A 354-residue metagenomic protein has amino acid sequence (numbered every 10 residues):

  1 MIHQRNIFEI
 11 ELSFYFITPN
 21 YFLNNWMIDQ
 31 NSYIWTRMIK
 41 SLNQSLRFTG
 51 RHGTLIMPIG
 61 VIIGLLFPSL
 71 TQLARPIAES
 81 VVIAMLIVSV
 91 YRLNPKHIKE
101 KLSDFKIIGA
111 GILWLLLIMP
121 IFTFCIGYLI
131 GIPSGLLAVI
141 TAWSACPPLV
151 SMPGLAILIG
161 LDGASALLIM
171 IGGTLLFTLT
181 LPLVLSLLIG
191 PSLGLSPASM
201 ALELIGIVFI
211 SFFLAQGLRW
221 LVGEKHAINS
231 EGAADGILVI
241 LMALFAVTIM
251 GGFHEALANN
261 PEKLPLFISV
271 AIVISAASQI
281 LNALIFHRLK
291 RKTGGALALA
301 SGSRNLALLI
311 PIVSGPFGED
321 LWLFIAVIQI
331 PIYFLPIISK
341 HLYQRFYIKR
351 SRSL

Functional and structural regions predicted by a protein language model:
Q4, F8, Y15-F16, Y21-W26 (+1 more regions): Short hydrophobic targeting helices and cationic amphipathic motifs that mediate membrane/organellar targeting
R5, E9, R37-K40: Proteins with a high burden of low-complexity, intrinsically disordered sequence enriched in S/T/G/P/A and R, requiring
Y33-L354: Alpha-helical transmembrane segments of multi-pass small-molecule/ion transporters
